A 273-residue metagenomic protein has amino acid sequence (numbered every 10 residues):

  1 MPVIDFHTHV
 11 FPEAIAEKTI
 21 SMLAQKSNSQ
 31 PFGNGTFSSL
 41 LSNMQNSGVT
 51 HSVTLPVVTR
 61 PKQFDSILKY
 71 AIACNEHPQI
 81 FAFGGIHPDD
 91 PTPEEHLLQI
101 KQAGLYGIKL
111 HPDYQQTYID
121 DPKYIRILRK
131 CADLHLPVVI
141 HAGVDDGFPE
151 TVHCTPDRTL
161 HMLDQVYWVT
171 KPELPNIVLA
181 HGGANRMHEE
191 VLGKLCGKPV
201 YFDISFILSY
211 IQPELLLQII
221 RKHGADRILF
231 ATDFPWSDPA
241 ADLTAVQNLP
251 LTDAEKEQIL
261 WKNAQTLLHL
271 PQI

Functional and structural regions predicted by a protein language model:
M1-H9, I15-H51, L98, K222-L229 (+1 more regions): Mid-to-C-terminal alpha-helical segments outside catalytic/metal-binding sites
P2-F11, I127, Q165-W168: A generic "structured core" feature
H7, M44, S52, A71 (+8 more regions): Divalent metal-coordination and catalytic microenvironments
T8-V10, P56, G84-P88, L110-P112 (+4 more regions): A cross-domain feature marking catalytic cores of carbohydrate-active enzymes and several ubiquitous metabolic/repair
V10-A14, T59-K62, D89-T92, Q115 (+4 more regions): Active-site environment of divalent metal-dependent phosphoester hydrolases
N34-S38, D65-L68, D90-E94, D121 (+4 more regions): Structural motif corresponding to alpha-helix initiation and N-cap regions
T50-H51, P61-E150, K198, Y210: Active-site gating/metal-coordination segments in enzymes
G107, P122-L229: Catalytic pocket-lining loop regions of alpha/beta-barrel enzymes, especially the amidohydrolase/enolase/GH5 lineages
